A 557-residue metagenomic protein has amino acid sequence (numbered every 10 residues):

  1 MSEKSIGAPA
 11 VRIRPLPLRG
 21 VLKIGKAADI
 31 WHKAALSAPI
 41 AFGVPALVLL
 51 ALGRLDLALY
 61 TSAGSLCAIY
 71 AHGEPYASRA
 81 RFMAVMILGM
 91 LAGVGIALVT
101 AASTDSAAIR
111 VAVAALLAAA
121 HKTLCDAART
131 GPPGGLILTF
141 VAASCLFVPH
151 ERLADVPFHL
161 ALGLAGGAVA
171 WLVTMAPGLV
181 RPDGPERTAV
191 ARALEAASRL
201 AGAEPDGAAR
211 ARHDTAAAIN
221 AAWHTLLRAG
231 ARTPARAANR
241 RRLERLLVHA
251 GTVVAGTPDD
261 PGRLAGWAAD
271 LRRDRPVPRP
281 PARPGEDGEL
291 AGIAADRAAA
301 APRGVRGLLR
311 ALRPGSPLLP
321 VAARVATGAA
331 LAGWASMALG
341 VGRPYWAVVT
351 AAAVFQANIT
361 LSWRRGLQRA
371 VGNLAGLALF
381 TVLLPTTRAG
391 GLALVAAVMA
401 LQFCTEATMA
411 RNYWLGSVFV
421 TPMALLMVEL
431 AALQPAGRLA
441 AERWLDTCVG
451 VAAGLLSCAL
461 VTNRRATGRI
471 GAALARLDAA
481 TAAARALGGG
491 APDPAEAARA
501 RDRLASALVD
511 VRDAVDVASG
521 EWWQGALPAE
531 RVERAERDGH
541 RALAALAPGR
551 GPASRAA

Functional and structural regions predicted by a protein language model:
M1-G43, E151, D155-L160, A170-G342 (+1 more regions): Cytosolic regulatory and coupling regions of membrane transport/channel systems
A10-G20, A35-A46, L50, R54-Y76 (+8 more regions): Pore- and pathway-forming membrane helices of multi-pass small-molecule/ion transporters and channels
L22-A34, L52-G53, P75-V85, S103-S106 (+8 more regions): Short, amphipathic, aromatic/basic-enriched membrane-interface segments that mark the entry/exit of transmembrane
I69-L88, G93-T100, T104-I109, T233-L246 (+6 more regions): Hydrophobic alpha-helical segments that drive targeting, anchoring, or assembly
A107, V111, G184, A322 (+9 more regions): Alpha-helix capping and helix-loop boundary segments enriched in small/acidic/polar residues
A298-L401: Conserved mid-sequence domains
V348-T350, R365-Q368, L439, R469-A473 (+1 more regions): Composition- and surface-driven signal marking solvent-exposed, interaction-prone regions in large proteins
I359, A375, L379, L383 (+15 more regions): Hydrophobic alpha-helix feature that most strongly marks membrane-spanning transmembrane helices and their immediate
